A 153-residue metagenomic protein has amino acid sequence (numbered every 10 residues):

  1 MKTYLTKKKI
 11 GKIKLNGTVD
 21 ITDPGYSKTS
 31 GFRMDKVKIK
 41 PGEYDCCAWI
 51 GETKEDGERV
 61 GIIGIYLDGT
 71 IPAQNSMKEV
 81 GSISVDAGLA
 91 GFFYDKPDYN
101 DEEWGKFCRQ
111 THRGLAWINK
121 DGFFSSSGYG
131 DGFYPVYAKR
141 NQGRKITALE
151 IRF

Functional and structural regions predicted by a protein language model:
M1-F153: Intrinsically disordered, low-complexity acidic regions enriched in Pro/Ser/Thr
